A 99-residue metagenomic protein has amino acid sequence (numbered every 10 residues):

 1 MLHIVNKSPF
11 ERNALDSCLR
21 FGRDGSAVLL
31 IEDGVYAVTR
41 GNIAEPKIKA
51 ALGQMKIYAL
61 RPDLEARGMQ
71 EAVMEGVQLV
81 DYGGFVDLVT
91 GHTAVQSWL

Functional and structural regions predicted by a protein language model:
M1-A14, G34-R40: Short, glycine-rich nucleotide/cofactor-binding loops
V5-S8, P62, L99: Structural motif
R20-D24, K47-Q54: Short, conserved loop/helix-junction motifs that constitute active-site signature segments in enzyme catalytic cores
F21-R40: A short, compositionally biased N-terminal segment around positions ~18-40 that is enriched in charged/polar residues
A27-E32, M55-D63: Short internal beta-strands
G41-K47, L79: Charged helix-capping and loop-helix junction motifs
R67-L99: C-terminal structural segments of small proteins and small subunits
